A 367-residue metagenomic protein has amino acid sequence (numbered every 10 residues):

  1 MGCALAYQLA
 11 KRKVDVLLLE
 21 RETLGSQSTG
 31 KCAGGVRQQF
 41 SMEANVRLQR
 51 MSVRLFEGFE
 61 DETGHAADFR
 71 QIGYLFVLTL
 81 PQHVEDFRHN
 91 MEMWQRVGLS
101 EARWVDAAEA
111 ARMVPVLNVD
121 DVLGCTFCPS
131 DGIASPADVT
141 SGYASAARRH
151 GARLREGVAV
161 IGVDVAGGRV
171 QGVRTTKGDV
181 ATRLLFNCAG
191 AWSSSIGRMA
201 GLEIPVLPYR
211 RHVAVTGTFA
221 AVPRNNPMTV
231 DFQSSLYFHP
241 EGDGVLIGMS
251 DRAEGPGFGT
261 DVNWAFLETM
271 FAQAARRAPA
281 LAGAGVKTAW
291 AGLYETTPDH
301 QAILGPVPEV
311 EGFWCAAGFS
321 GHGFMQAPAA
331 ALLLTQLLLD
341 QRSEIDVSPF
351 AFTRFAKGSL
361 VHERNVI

Functional and structural regions predicted by a protein language model:
G2-C3: N-terminal Rossmann-fold NAD(P) dinucleotide-binding loop
A10-G30: Glycine-rich FAD pyrophosphate-binding loop
G34-M113, S235-Y237, Q273-A275: Dinucleotide-binding Rossmann-like beta1-alpha1 core, especially the glycine-rich loop that anchors the ADP
E43, R47-R50, V77-D86, T126-R148 (+2 more regions): Short beta-strand to alpha-helix junction loop
D121, C125-R183: Helical element adjacent to the flavin cofactor pocket in flavoenzyme catalytic cores
T175-P227: Central helical "cap/lid" subdomain
E203, T218-C315: Active-site lid/adjacent beta-loop-alpha segment flanking the redox-cofactor pocket in flavoenzymes
A272-I367: C-terminal catalytic lobe of FAD-dependent flavoproteins
